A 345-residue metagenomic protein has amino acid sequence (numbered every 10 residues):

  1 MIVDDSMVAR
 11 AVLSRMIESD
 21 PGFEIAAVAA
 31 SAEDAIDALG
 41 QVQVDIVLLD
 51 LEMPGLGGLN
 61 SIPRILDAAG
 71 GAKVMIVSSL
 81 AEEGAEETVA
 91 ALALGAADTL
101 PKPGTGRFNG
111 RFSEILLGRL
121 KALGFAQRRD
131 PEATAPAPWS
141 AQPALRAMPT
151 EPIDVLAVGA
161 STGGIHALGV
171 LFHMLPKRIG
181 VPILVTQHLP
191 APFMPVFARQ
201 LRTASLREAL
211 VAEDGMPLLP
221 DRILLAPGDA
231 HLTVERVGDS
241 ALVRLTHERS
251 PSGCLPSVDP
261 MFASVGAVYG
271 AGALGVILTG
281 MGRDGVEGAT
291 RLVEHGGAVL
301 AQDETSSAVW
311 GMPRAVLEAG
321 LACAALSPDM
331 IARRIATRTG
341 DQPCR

Functional and structural regions predicted by a protein language model:
M1-I2, S6-G22, V28, E33-D34 (+2 more regions): Conserved acid/base catalytic micro-environments in cytosolic active-site loops
